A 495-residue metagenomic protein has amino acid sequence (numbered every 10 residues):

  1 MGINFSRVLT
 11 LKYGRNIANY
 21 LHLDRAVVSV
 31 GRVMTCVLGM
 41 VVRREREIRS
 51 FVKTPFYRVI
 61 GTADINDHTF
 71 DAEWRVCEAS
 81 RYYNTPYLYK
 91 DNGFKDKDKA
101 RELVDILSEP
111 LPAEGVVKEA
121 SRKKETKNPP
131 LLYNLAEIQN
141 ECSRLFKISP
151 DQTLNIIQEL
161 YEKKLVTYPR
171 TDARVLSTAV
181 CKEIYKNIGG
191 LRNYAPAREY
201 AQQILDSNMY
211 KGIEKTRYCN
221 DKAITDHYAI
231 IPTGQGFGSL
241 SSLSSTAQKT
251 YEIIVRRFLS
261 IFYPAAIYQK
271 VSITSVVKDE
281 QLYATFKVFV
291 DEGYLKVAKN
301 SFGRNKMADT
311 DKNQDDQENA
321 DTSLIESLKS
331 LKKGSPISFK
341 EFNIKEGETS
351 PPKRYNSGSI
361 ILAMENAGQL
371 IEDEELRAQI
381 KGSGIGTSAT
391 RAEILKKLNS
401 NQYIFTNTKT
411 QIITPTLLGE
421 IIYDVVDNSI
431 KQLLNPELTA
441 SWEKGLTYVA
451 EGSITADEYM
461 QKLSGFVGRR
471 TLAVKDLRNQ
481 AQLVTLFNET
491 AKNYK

Functional and structural regions predicted by a protein language model:
M1-E119, T225-Q281, V288, Q482-T490: Phosphate-backbone binding and catalysis cores of DNA-processing enzymes
A26-V27, R122-L131, E141-F146, P169-T178 (+1 more regions): Conserved short loop/turn motifs at secondary-structure junctions
S50, A100, V104, P150-D151 (+2 more regions): Basic, low-complexity terminal or inter-domain segments flanking catalytic cores
E109-N128, N140, S338-P351: Positively charged, polyanion-binding regions of nucleic-acid-associated proteins
K163-V166: Eukaryotic nuclear/nucleolar intrinsically disordered, charge-dense low-complexity regions
